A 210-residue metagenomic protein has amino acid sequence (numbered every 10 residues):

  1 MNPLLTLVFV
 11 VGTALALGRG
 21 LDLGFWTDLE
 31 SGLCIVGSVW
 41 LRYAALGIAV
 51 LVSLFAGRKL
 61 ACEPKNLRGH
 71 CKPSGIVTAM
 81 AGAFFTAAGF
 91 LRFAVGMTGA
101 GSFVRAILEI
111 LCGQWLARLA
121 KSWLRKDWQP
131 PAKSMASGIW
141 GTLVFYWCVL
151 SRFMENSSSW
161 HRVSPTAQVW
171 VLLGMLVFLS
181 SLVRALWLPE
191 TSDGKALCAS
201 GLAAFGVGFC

Functional and structural regions predicted by a protein language model:
M1-E109: N-terminal topogenic module of multi-pass integral membrane proteins
F9, R68-A87, A132-W147, A196-V207: Transmembrane alpha-helical segments of multi-pass membrane proteins
A14-L17, T86, A117, Y146 (+2 more regions): Hydrophobic residues within the alpha-helical transmembrane core of Major Facilitator Superfamily
L33-A44, T98-E109, P131-I139, M154-L173: Transmembrane alpha-helix entry/boundary detector in multi-pass membrane proteins
A61-K72, S122-M135, W160, L186-K195: Membrane-interface helix-boundary motifs at transmembrane edges
A83-V149: Internal, hydrophobic cores of structured domains that mediate oligomerization or house catalytic pockets within large
Q114-R125, V149-L150, L172-S192: Alpha-helical transmembrane segments in multipass membrane proteins, preferentially the mid-helix core
W147-N156, G206-C210: Hydrophobic alpha-helical transmembrane segments in multi-pass integral membrane proteins
